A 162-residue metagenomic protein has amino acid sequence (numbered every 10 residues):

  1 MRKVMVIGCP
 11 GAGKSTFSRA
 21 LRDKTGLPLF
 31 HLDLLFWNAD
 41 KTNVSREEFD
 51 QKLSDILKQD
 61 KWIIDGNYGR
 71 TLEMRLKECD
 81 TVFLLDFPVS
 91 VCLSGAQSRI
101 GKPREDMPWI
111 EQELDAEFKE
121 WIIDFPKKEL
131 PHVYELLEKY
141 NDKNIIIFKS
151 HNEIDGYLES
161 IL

Functional and structural regions predicted by a protein language model:
K3: Walker A (P-loop) ATP-phosphate-binding motif of ABC ATPase nucleotide-binding domains
V6: Hydrophobic anchor at the beta1->P-loop junction of P-loop NTPases
P10: The conserved Walker
K14: Conserved lysine of the Walker
F17: Hydrophobic positions on the alpha1 helix immediately C-terminal to the Walker A/P-loop
K24, D124-L162: NTP-dependent small-molecule kinase module
P28-V82, F87: Conserved nucleotide-sensing/catalytic segment adjacent to the nucleotide-binding pocket in NTP-handling enzymes
F87-E129: A glycine- and Lys/Arg-enriched "phosphate-lid" helix/loop adjacent to the NTP-binding pocket of small-molecule kinases
